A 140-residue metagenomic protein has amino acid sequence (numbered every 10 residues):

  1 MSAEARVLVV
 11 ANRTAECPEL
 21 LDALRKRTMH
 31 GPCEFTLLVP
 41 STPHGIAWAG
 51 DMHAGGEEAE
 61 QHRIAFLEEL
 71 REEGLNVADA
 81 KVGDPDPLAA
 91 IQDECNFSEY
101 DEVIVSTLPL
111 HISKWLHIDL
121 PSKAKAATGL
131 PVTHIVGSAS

Functional and structural regions predicted by a protein language model:
S2-D51, L130, H134-G137: Small/aliphatic-rich secondary-structure junction motif
R6, E102-I104: Structural motif
G50-Q61: Glycine- and acidic-residue-enriched helix-capping/strand-helix junction motifs
F66-N76: Short helix-loop-beta junction
G74-D101: Structural beta-alpha unit
T107-S122: Glycine-rich, Arg-bearing micro-motifs that act as flexible, cationic patches
